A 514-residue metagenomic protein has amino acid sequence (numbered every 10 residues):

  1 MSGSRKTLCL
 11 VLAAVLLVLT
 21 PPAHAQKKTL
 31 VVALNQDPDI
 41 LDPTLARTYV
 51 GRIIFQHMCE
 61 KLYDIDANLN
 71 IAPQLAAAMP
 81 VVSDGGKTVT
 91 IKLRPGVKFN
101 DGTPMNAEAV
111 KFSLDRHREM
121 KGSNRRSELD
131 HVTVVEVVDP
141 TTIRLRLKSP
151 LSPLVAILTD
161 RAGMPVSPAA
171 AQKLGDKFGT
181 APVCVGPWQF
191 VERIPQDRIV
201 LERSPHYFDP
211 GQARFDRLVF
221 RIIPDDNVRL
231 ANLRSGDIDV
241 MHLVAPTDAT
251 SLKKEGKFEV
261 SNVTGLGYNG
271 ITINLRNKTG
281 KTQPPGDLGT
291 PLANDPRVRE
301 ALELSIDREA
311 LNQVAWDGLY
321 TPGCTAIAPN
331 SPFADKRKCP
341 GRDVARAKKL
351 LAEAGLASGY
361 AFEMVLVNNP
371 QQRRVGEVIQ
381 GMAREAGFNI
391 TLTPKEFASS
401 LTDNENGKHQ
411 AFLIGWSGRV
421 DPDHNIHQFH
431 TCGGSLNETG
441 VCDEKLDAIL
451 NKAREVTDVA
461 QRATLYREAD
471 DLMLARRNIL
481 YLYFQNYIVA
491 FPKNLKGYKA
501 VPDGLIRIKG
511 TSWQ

Functional and structural regions predicted by a protein language model:
M1-L10: Bacterial N-terminal signal peptides that target proteins for export
C9-L19: Bacterial N-terminal signal peptides
P21-A25: Sec/Tat signal peptide C-region and signal peptidase I cleavage site
A33-D84, D115, T180-V185: N-terminal lobe/hinge region of extracytoplasmic solute-binding protein
A67, P80, G86-T88, R94-N124 (+6 more regions): Extracytoplasmic/periplasmic ligand-capture domains
K92, R126-A169: Surface-exposed binding/hinge segments that line and control ligand-binding clefts or catalytic entry sites
L482: Active-site-proximal polar cores
V489-Q514: Long beta-strand-rich cores associated with HINT superfamily self-processing modules
